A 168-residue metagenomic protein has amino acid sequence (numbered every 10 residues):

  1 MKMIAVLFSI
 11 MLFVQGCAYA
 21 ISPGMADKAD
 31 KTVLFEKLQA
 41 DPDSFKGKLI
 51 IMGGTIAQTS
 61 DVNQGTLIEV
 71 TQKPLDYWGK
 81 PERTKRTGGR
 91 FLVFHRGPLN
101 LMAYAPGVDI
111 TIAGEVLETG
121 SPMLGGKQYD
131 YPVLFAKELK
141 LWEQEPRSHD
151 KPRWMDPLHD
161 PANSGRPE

Functional and structural regions predicted by a protein language model:
M1-C17: Sec-dependent bacterial lipoprotein signal peptides
C17-E168: OB-fold and OB-like single-stranded nucleic-acid-recognition modules and their adjacent interaction interfaces
